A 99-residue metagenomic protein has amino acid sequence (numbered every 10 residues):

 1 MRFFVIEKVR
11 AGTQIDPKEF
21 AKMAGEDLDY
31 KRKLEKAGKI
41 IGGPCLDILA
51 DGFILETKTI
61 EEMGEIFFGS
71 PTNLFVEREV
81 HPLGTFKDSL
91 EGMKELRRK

Functional and structural regions predicted by a protein language model:
M1-A50, K58-I60, D88-K99: Short S/T/G/P-rich N-terminal loop/turn motif that feeds into the first structured element of a domain
K33-A37, K58-D88: An amphipathic, aromatic/His-enriched active-site/gating alpha helix that lines ligand/cofactor pockets
